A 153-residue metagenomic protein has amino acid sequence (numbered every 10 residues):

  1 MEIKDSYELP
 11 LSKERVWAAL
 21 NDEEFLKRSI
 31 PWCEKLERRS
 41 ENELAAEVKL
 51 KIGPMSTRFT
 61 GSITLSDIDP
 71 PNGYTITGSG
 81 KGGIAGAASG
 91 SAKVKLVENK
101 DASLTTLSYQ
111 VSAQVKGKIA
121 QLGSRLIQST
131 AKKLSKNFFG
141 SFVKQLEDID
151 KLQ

Functional and structural regions predicted by a protein language model:
M1-K49, Q153: Hydrophobic ligand-binding cavity/cleft-lining segments
E2-S6, E43-A45, R58-T60, G73 (+2 more regions): Intrinsic-disorder/low-complexity, polar/charged segments enriched in Ser/Thr/Lys/Arg/Asp/Glu/Gln
D5, E34, G61-D67, G90-E98: Hydrophobic/aromatic beta-strand elements that line small-molecule binding cavities or substrate pockets in beta-rich
S12, E41, P70-P71, N99-A102: Short strand-connecting beta-turns/loops that link adjacent beta-strands
E14, A18, D101, G140 (+1 more regions): Replace "anionic and nucleotidyl ligands
E37-K81, N137: Glycine-rich portal/gate segments that line the openings of hydrophobic small-molecule binding cavities
G80-S129: Beta-strand/loop substructures that line and gate deep hydrophobic ligand-binding cavities in soluble
K116-Q153: A conserved amphipathic terminal alpha-helix motif
